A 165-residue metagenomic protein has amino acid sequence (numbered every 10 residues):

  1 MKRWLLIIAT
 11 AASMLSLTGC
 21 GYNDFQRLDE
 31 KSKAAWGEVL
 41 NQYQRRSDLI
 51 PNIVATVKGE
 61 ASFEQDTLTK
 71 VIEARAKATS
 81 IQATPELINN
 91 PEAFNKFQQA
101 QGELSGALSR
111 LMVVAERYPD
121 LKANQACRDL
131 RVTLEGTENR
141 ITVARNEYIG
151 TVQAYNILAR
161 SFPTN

Functional and structural regions predicted by a protein language model:
K2-N165: A helix-centric hydrophobic-segment signal that preferentially recognizes long, alpha-helical stretches used
